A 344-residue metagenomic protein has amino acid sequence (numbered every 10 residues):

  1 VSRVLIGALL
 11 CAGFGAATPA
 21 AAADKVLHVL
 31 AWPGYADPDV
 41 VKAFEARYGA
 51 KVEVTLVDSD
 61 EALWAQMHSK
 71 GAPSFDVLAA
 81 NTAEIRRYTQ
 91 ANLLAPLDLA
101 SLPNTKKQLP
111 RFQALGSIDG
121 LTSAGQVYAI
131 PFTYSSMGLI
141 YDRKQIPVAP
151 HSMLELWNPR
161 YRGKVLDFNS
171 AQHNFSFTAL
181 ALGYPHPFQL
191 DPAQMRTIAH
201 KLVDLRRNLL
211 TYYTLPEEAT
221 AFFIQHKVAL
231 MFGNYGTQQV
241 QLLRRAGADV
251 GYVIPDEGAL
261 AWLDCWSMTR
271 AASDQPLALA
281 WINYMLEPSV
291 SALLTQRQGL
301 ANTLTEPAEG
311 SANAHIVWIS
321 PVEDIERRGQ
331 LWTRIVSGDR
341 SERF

Functional and structural regions predicted by a protein language model:
A23-R87: Early extracytoplasmic/lumenal segment of secretory-pathway proteins
T82-I85, T89-L210, L215-F222: Extracytoplasmic ligand-binding site segments that recognize negatively charged/polar headgroups
E84-R87, I224, M231-D249: A ligand-binding cleft/hinge motif common to bilobed small-molecule-binding domains
G138-Q145, A179-G183, W262-D274, L293-L294: A bilobed periplasmic-binding-protein/Venus flytrap-type ligand-binding module shared by bacterial periplasmic
S152-P159, D264-L300: Bilobed periplasmic-binding protein/Venus flytrap-like ligand-binding cleft at the lobe interface of extracytoplasmic
G163-S176, Y284-E306: Periplasmic-binding protein-like
M195-L205, Y213, Y235, R245-R270: Periplasmic-binding protein-like
V290-F344: C-terminal capping/gating helix-and-loop segments adjacent to ligand/active sites or protein-protein/ligand interfaces
